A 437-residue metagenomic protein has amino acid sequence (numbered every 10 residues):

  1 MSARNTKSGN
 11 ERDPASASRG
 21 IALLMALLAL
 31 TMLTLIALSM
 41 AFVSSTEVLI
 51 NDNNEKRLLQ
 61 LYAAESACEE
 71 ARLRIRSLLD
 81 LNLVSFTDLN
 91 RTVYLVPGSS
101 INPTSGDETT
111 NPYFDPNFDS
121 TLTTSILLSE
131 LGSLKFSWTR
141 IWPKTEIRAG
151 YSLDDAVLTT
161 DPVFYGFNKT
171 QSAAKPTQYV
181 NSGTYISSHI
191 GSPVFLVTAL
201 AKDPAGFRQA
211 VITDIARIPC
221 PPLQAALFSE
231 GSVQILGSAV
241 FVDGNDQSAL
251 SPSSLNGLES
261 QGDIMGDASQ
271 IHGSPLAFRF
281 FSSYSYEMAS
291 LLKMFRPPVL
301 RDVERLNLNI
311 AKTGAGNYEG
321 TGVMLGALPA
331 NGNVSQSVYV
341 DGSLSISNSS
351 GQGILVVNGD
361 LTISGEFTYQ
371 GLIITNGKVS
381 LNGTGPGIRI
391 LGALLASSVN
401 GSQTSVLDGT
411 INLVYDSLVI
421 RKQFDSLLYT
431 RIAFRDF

Functional and structural regions predicted by a protein language model:
S2-Q234, Y415-F437: Beta-strand/loop motifs with alternating small/hydrophobic and polar/acidic residues, enriched in the first structured
T104, E108-T110, D115, L128 (+4 more regions): Long, acidic/serine-threonine-rich intrinsically disordered regions with weak helical/coil propensity that act as
Y185-I190, I346-N348, S364-G365: Surface-exposed acidic, glycine-flexible loop patches that form ligand/cofactor-binding and adhesion interfaces
S192-T198, N333-S337, G371: Short, hydrophobic/aromatic-rich segments at coil-to-beta transitions
P222-R301, T362-F437: Predominantly polar beta-repeat domains that present long G/T/S/D/N-rich surfaces used to bind, process, or adhere
S290-A330: Terminal domain-start segments
Y318, G322, A327, G332-N348 (+1 more regions): Extracellular beta-sheet-rich ligand-binding/adhesion modules
